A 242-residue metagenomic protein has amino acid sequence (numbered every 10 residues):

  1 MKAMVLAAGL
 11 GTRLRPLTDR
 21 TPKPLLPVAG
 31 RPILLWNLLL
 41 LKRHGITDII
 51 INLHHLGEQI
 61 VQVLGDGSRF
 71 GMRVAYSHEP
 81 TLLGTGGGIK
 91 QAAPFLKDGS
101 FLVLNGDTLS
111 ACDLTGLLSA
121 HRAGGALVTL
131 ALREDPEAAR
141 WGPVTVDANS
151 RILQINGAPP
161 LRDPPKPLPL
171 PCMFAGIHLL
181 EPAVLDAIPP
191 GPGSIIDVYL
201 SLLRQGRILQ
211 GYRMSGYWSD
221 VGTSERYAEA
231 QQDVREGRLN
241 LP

Functional and structural regions predicted by a protein language model:
M1-V5, L10-P16, L25: N-proximal low-complexity "stem/linker" segments adjacent to membrane-targeting elements
K2-V5, P27, R31-N105, L114-G116 (+2 more regions): Conserved N-terminal catalytic core of the sugar/cofactor nucleotidyltransferase
L14, I60-L64, A230: Hydrophobic packing residues within well-ordered alpha-helices of enzyme cores
L25, V144-V146, G211: A structural signal for short hydrophobic beta-strand segments in well-ordered beta-sheet cores
I46, S100-L104, L109, T115-R122 (+2 more regions): Catalytic-core segments of class I nucleotidyltransferases/pyrophosphorylases that form NMP-activated intermediates
G124-E134: A short, conserved acidic/glycine-rich loop-to-beta-strand motif that forms the donor nucleotide-sugar/metal
